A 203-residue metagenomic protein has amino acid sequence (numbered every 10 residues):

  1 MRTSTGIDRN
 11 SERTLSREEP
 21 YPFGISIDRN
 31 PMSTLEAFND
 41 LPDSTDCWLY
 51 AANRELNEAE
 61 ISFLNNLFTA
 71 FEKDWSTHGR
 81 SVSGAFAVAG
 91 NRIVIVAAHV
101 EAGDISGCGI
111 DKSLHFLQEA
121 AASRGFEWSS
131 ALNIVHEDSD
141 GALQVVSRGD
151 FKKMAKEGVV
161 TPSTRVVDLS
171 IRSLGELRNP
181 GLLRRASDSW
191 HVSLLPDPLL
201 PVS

Functional and structural regions predicted by a protein language model:
M1-P31: N-terminal amphipathic/basic-hydrophobic helices that include classical n-h-c signal peptides and signal-anchor
D28-W48: N-terminal catalytic cores of peptidoglycan-degrading enzymes
L49-A51, V94-E101: Short glycine-rich or small-residue beta-strand-to-loop segments that form or flank ligand, phosphate, metal/Fe-S
L49-G79: N-terminal low-complexity, intrinsically disordered segments
R80-I93: Short edge beta-strands and adjacent turn/loop segments
S83-G84, S123-N133: Short, flexible active-site-proximal loops enriched in glycine and acidic residues
H99-F126: Helix-adjacent hinge/juxtasegments
S129-S203: Terminal interaction module
